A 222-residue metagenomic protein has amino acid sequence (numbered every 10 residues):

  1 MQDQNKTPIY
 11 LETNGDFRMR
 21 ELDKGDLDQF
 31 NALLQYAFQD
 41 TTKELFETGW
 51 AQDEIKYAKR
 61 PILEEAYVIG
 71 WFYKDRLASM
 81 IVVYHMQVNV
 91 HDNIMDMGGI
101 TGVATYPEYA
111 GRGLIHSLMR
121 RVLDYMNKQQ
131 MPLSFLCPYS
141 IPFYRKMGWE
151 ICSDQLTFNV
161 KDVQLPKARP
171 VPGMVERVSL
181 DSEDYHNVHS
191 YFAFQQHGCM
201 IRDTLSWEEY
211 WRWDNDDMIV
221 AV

Functional and structural regions predicted by a protein language model:
Q2-G25, D162-L180: Conserved N-terminal entry element of GNAT/NAT acetyltransferase domains
L34, F38-N89, H197-M218: Active-site rim helix/loop that mediates acceptor-substrate recognition in acyltransferases
A51, R60-I62, N93-M95, L114-S117: Recognition helices and adjacent regulatory flanks at domain boundaries
Q87-G99, A110: A conserved beta-turn-beta hairpin within the catalytic core of GNAT-like acetyltransferases that forms part
I100-T105, G111-D124: Conserved acetyl-CoA-binding loop-helix of GNAT-fold acetyltransferases
V122-K128, H186: Long alpha-helical, hydrophobic tracts
K128-P132, P138-L156: Conserved active-site alpha-helix within GNAT-family acetyltransferase domains
Q155-V222: Amide-forming acyltransferase catalytic core, primarily the GNAT-like/NAT-type and related acyltransferase folds
